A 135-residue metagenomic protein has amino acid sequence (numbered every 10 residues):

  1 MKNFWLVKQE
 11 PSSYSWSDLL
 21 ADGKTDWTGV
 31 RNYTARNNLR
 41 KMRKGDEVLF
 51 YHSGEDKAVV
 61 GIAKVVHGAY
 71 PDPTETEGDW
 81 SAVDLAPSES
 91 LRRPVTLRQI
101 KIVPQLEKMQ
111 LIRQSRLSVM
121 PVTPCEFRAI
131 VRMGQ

Functional and structural regions predicted by a protein language model:
M1-K44, G134-Q135: Compositionally biased, charged N-terminal/linker segments
M1-P11, D72-Q135: Contiguous surface segments at macromolecular interaction interfaces
N3, G23, G29, K44-D46 (+3 more regions): A generic structural signal for short beta-strands and their flanking turns/coil linkers
Y14-S17, K57-V59, P73: Short acidic/glycine-rich loop or secondary-structure boundary segments that cap or lie
G29-Y33, H67-P71, P104: Short acidic (Asp/Glu) patches
L49-F50, K64: Hydrophobic beta-strand signal
Y51-K57: Short, charged beta-turn/beta-strand-edge "cap" motif at the junction between a beta-strand and an adjacent loop
A58-G68: Short beta-strand-centered aromatic/proline hotspots
